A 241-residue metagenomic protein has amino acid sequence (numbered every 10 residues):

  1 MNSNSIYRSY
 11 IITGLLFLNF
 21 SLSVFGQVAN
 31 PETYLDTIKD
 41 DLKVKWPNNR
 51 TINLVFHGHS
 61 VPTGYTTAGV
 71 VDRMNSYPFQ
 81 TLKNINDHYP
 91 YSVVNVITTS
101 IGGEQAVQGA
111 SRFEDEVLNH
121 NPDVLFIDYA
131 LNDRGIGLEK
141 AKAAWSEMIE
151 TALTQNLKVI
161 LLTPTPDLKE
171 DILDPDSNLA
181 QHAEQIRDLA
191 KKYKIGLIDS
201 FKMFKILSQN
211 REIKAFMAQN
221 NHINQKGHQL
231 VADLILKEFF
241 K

Functional and structural regions predicted by a protein language model:
N2-G14: Bacterial N-terminal signal peptides that target proteins for export
I12-S23: Bacterial N-terminal signal peptides
V28-T99, R112-N121: Serine-esterase "nucleophile elbow" of acetyl-processing enzymes
N53-V55, S92-H120, N132-L162: Internal alpha/beta domain cores that form substrate/cofactor-binding pockets in large enzymes and binding proteins
S60-T63, I101-V107, L131-I136, T165-K169 (+2 more regions): Solvent-exposed loop/turn segments at secondary-structure junctions within structured extracellular/periplasmic domains
D87-S92, L153-Q155, Y193, F239: Short helix-capping segments at alpha-helix termini
D128-N132, M148-A183: Active-site segments of SGNH/GDSL-like serine hydrolases that catalyze O-acetyl group transfer/hydrolysis on lipids
T165-K241: Catalytic His-Asp segment of secreted/periplasmic serine-dependent ester chemistry enzymes
